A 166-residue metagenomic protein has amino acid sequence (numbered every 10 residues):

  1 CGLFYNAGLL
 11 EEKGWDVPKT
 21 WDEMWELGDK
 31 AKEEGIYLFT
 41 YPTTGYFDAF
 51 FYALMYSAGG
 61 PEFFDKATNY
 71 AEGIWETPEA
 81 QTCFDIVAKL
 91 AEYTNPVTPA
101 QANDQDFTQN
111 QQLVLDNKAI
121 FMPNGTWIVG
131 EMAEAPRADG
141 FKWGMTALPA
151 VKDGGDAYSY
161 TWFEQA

Functional and structural regions predicted by a protein language model:
C1-K19, W25, P42-T68, Y160-A166: Periplasmic solute-binding protein
L9-L10, D29-E33, T108-K118, M122: Short helices/loops that flank or line small-molecule/ion binding pockets
E12-K13, E92-N95, E134-A166: Extracytoplasmic/periplasmic substrate-recognition and gating elements
W21-E26, A100-L115: Short helix-initiation/N-cap motifs at beta->coil->alpha
L27-K30, Y70-Q101, L148: Glycine-centered hinge/linker elements that transmit conformational signals in sensory and ligand-binding systems
T40, I120-N124, G144: Paired acidic/hydrophobic, glycine-rich loop segments that form the ligand-binding mouth/hinge of periplasmic-binding
G60-T82, E134-R137, A150-S159: Short, solvent-exposed loop/beta-turn-alpha elements that line the ligand-binding surface or hinge of extracytoplasmic
F107, N124-V129, Q165: Beta->alpha turn/N-cap motifs
